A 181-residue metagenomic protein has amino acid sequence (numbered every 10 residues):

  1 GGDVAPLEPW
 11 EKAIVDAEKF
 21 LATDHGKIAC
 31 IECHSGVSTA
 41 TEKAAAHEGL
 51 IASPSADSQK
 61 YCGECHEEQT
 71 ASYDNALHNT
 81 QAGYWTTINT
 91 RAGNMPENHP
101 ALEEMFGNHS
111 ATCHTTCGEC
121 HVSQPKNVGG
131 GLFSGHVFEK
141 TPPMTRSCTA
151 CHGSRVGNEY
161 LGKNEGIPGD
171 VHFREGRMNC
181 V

Functional and structural regions predicted by a protein language model:
G1-V181: Short sequence/structural segments immediately N-terminal
